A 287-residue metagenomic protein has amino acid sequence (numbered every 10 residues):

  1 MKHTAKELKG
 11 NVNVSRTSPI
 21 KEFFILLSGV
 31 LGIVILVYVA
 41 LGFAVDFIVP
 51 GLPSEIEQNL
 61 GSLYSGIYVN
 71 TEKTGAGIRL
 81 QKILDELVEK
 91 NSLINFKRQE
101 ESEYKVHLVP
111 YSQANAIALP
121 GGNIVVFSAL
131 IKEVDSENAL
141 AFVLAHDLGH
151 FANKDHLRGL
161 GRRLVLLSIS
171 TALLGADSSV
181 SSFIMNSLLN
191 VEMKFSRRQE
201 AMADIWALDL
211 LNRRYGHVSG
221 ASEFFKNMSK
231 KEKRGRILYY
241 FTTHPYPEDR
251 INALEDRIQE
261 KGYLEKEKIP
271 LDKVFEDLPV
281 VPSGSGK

Functional and structural regions predicted by a protein language model:
K2-K287: A Zn2+-metalloprotease active-site environment signal
